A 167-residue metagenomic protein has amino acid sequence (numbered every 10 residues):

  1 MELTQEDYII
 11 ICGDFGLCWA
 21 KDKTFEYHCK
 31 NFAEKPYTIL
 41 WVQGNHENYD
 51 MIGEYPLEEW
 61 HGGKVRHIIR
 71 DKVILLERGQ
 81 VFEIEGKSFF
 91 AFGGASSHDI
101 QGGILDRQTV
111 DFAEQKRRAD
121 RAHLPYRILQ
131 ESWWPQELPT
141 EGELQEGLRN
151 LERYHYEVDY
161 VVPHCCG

Functional and structural regions predicted by a protein language model:
M1-I84: Core catalytic region of metal-dependent phosphoesterases/phosphodiesterases, especially metallo-beta-lactamase-like
E85-G167: Active-site-proximal loop/helix segment associated with metal-binding centers of metalloenzymes
